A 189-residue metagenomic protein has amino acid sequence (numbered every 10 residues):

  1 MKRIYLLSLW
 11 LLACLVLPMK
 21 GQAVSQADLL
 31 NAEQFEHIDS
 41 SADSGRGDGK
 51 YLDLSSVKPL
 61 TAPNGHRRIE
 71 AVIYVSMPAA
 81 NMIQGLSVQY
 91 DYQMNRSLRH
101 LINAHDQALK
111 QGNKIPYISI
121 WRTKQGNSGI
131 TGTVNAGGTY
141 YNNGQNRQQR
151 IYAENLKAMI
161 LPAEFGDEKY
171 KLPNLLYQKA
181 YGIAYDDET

Functional and structural regions predicted by a protein language model:
M1-S8: Bacterial N-terminal signal peptides that target proteins for export
K2, L17, Q22-A23: Amphipathic/hydrophobic helical signal segments and adjacent flexible N-terminal regions that mediate secretion
S8-V16: Bacterial N-terminal signal peptides
Q22-L86, D91-T189: N-terminal secretory-pathway/extracellular module detecting exported/lumenal segments and adjacent signal-anchor/first
